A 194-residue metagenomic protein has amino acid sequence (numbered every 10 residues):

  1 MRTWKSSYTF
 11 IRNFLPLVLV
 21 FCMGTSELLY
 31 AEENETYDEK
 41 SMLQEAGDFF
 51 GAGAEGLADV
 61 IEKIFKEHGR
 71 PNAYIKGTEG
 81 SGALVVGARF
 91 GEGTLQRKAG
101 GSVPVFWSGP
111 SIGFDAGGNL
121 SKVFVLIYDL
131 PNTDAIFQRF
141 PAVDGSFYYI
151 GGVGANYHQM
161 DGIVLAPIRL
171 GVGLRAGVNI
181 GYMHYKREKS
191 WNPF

Functional and structural regions predicted by a protein language model:
T3-L15: Bacterial N-terminal signal peptides that target proteins for export
N13-T25: Bacterial N-terminal signal peptides
T25-A31: Sec/Tat signal peptide C-region and signal peptidase I cleavage site
E32-F194: Small-residue-enriched, tightly packed secondary-structure blocks
